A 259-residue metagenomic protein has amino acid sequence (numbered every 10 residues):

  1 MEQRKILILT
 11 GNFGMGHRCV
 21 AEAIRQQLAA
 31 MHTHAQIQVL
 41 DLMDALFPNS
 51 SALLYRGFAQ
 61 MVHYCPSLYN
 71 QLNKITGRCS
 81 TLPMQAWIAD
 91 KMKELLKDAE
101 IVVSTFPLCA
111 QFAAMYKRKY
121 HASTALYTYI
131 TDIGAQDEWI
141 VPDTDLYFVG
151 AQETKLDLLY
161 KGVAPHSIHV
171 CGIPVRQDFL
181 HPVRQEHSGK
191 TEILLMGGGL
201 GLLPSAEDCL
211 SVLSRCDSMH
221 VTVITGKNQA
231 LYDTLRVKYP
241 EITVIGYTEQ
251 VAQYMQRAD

Functional and structural regions predicted by a protein language model:
R4-M43, V102-T105, A114, D137: Soluble, non-transmembrane catalytic domains of enzymes that act on hydrophobic metabolites at membranes
A23-K93: Conserved N-terminal ligand/cofactor-binding loop architecture of enzyme catalytic domains
S51, L95, W139-I140, Q253-Q256: Structural alpha-helical scaffold elements that stabilize or flank donor/cofactor-binding regions in carbohydrate
A99, T144, A258: An anion/phosphate-binding loop that grips the pyrophosphate of nucleotide cofactors and donors
I101-A110, A114-D132: Active-site proximal beta-strand in glycosyltransferases
Y120-V170, V175-D178: Active-site-proximal region of nucleotide-activated glycan assembly enzymes, centered on histidine/acidic-rich loops
P174-G189: Acidic anion/phosphate-binding donor-loop and adjacent secondary structure in glycosyltransferase catalytic cores
G189-R257: Donor-nucleotide binding loops and adjacent catalytic segments primarily of GT-B fold Leloir glycosyltransferases
